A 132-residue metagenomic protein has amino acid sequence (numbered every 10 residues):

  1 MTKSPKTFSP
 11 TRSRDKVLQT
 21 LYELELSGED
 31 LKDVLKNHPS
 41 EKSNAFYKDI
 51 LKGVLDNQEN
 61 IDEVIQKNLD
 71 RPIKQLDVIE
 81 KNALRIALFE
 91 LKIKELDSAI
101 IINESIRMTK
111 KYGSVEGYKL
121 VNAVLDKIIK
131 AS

Functional and structural regions predicted by a protein language model:
M1-K111, V115-Y118, N122-S132: N-terminal interaction/assembly modules
